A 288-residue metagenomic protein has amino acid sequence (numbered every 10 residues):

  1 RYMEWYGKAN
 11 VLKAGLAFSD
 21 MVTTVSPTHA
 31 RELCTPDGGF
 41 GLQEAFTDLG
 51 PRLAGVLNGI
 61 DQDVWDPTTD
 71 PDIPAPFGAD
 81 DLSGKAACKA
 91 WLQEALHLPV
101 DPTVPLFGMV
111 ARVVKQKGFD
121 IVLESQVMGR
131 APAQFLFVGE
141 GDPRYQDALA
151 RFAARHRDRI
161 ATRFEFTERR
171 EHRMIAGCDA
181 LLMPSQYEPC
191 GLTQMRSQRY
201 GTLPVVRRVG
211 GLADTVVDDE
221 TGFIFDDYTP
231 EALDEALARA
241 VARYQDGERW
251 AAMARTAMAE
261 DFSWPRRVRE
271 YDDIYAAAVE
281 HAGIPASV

Functional and structural regions predicted by a protein language model:
R1-V288: Catalytic cores of nucleotide-sugar-dependent glycosyltransferases that transfer UDP/GDP/TDP-activated
